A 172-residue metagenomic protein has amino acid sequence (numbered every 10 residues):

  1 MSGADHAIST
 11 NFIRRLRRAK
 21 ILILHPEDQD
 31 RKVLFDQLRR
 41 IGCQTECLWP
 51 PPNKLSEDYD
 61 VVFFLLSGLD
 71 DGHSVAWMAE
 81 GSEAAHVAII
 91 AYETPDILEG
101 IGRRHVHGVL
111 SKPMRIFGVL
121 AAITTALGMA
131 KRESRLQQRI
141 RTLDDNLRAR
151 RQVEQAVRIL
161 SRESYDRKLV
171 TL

Functional and structural regions predicted by a protein language model:
R15-D28, L34-L38, V62: Conserved acidic segment of CheY-like receiver
R31-K32, W49-A84, E93-T94: Conserved phosphotransfer microenvironments
G42-P50: Short hydrophobic/Thr-rich beta-strand motif most characteristic of the beta2 strand and flanking loop of CheY-like
E93-G108: Alpha4 helix (beta4-alpha4-beta5 surface) of REC/receiver domains from two-component response regulators
M114-I123: C-terminal output helix
T125-Q137: The C-terminal output helix
R141-L172: C-terminal output/effector regions of signal-responsive regulators
